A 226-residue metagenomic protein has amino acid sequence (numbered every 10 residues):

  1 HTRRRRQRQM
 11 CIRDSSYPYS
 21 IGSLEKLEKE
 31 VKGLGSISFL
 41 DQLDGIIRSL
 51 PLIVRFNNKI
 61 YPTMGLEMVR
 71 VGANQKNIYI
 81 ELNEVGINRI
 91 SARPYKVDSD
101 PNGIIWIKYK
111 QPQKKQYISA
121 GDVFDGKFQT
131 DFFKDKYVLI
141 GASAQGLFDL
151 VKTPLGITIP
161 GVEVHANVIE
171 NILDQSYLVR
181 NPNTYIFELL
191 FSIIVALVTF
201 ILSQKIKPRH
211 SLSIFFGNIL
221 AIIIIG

Functional and structural regions predicted by a protein language model:
R6-Q9, R13-L197: Flexible inter-domain connectors and hinge/loop segments
P182-G226: Transmembrane alpha-helical segments that form the functional core of multipass membrane systems
